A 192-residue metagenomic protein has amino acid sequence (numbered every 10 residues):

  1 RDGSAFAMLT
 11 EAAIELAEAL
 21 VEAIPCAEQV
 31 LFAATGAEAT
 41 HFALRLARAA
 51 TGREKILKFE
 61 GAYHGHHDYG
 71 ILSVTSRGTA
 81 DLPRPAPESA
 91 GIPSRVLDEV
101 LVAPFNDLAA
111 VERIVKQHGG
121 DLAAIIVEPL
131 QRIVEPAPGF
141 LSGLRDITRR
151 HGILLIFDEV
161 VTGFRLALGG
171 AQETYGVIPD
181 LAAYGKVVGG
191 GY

Functional and structural regions predicted by a protein language model:
R1-E54: Glycine-rich loop-to-alpha-helix module at the N-terminal edge of alpha/beta enzyme cores
F6-A13, L31-A37, E60-Y63, V161 (+1 more regions): Active-site nucleophile and cofactor-binding loops and adjacent substrate-binding regions of central metabolic enzymes
L20, A43, I56, V100 (+3 more regions): Buried hydrophobic positions in well-ordered alpha/beta secondary-structure cores of metabolic enzymes
F42-R45, H67-L72, P136-A137, R165-G170: Short acidic, glycine/serine/threonine-rich loops at helix termini
A49-H64, G70: Conserved PLP-anchoring active-site segment centered on the Schiff-base-forming lysine
L72-A103: N-terminal glycine-rich dinucleotide-binding loop that anchors FAD/FMN and/or NAD(P) in oxidoreductases
D107-I114, V127-L154: Active-site core of PLP-dependent enzymes with the aminotransferase class I/II
E173-Y192: Active-site PLP attachment segment
